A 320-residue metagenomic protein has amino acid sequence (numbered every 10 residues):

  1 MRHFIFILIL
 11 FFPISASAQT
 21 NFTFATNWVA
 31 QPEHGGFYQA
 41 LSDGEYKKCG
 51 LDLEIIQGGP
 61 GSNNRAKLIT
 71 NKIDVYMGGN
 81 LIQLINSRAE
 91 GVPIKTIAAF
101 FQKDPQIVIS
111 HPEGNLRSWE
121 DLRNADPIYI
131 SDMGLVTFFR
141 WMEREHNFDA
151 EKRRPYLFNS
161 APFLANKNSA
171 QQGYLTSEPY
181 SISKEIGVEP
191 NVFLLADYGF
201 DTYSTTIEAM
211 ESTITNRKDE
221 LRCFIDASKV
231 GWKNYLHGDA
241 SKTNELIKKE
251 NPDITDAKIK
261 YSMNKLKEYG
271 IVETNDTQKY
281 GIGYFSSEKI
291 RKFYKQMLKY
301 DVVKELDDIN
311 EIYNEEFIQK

Functional and structural regions predicted by a protein language model:
M1-F4: Positively charged n-region of N-terminal signal peptides that target proteins for export
F6-L10: Hydrophobic helical h-region of N-terminal Sec-dependent signal peptides in bacterial secretory/periplasmic proteins
P13-S15: N-terminal signal peptide c-region/cleavage motif recognized by signal peptidases
T20-Y156, S160-A165, S169-G173: Short, glycine-/small- and polar/acidic-enriched structural segments that line small-molecule recognition paths
A40-G44, C49, K67, N71 (+10 more regions): Structured segments of extracytoplasmic/periplasmic soluble domains in secreted or envelope-associated proteins
I82, F158-D253: Pocket-lining segment of extracytoplasmic ligand-binding domains
T215-Y300: Secondary-structure end/capping motifs
S287-K320: Conserved C-terminal helix/tail region of periplasmic/extracytoplasmic solute-binding proteins
